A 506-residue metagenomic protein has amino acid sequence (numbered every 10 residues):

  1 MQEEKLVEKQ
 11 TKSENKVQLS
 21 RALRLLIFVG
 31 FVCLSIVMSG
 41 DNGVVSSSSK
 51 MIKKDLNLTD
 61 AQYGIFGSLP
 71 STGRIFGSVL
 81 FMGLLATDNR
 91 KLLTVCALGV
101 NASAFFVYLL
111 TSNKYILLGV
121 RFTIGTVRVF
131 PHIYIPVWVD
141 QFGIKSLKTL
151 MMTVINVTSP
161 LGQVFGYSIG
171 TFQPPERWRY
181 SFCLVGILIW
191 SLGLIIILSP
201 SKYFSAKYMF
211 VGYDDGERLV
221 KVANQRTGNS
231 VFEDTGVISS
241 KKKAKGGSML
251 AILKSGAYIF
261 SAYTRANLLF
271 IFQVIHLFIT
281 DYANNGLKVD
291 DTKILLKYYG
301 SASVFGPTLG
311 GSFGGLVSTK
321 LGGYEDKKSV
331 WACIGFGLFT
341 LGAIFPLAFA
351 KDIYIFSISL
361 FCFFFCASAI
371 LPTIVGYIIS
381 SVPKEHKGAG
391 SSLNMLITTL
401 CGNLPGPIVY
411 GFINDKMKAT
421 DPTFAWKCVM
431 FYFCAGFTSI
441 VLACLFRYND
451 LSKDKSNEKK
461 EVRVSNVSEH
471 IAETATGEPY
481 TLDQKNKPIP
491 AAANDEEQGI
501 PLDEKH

Functional and structural regions predicted by a protein language model:
L26-D60, I275-T280: Extracytoplasmic
V45-S46, S255-G314, L371, V375 (+1 more regions): Extracytoplasmic gate region of multi-pass secondary transporters
F76-K114: Conserved MFS/SLC helix-loop-helix module at the cytosolic interface between two early adjacent transmembrane helices
G77-N89, G311-D326, N414-D415: Helix-to-loop junctions at the C-terminal end of transmembrane segments in multipass secondary transporters
L92-F106, K328-F345: Structural signature of the two symmetry-related core transmembrane helices
V120-T158: Cytoplasmic helix-loop-helix junction between adjacent transmembrane helices in 12-TM secondary transporters
I155-K207: Helix-loop-helix hairpin linking two adjacent transmembrane segments in secondary transporters
Y180-L198, W426-F446: Symmetry-related core transmembrane helices of the 12-TM Major Facilitator Superfamily/SLC fold
